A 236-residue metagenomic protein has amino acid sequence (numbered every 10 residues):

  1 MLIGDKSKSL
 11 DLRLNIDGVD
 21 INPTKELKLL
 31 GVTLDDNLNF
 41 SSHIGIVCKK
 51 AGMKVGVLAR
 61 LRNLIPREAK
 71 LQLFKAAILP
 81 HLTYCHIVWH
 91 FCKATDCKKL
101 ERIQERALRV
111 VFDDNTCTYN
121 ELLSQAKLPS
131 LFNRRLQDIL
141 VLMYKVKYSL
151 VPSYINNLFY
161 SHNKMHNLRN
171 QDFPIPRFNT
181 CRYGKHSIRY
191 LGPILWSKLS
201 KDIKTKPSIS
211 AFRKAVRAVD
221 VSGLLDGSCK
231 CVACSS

Functional and structural regions predicted by a protein language model:
M1-E26: Short, conserved micro-motifs composed of acidic
M1-S7, L29-L158: Non-catalytic, peripheral interaction segments enriched in hydrophobic/basic residues
D5-K6, V19, N37, R60 (+2 more regions): Generic structural motif
L12, K25, L30, Q137 (+1 more regions): Change "...and in nucleic-acid phosphodiester-cleaving endonucleases..." to "...and in nucleic-acid processing enzymes
L12-L14, S41-I44, V151-P152, K198-K201: Short conserved micro-motifs at the rims of enzyme active sites and ligand-binding pockets
T95-S236: Short linear motifs embedded in intrinsically disordered, charge-biased segments
